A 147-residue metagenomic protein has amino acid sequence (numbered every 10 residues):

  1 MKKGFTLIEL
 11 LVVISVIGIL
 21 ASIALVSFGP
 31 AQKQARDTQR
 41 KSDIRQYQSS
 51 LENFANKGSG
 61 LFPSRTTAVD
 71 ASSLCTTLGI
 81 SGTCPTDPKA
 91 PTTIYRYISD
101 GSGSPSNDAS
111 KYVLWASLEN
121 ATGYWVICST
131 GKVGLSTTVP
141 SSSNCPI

Functional and structural regions predicted by a protein language model:
M1-F28: N-terminal single-pass transmembrane signal-anchor helix
L25-Q46: Aliphatic-rich helix starts adjacent to a transmembrane/signal segment
G29, V69, L78, T122 (+1 more regions): Processing junctions and N-termini across compartments
S42-R45, S49-V69, E119: Alpha-helix exit/C-cap motif
G60-T93: Acidic, glycine-rich loop-and-strand cores that form catalytic or ligand-binding grooves in diverse globular domains
A90-S106: Short, surface-exposed beta-strand/loop micro-motifs that present aromatic residues
N107-I147: Short, surface-exposed interaction loops/tails
